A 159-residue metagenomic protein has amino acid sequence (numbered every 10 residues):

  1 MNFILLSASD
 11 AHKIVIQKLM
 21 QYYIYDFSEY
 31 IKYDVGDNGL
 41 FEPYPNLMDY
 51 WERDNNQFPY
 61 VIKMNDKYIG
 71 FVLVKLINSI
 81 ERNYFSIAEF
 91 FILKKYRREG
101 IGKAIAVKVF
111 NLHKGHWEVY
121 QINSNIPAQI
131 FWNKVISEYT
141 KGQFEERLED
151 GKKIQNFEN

Functional and structural regions predicted by a protein language model:
M1-I31: Conserved N-terminal entry element of GNAT/NAT acetyltransferase domains
I24-M48: Conserved GNAT-fold acetyl-CoA-binding loop/helix
P45-V61: A short helix-loop-beta-strand connector motif used in the catalytic cores of GNAT acetyltransferases and, in some
P59-V61, K67-L76, S86: Conserved beta-strand in the GNAT
R82-K94, Y120: Conserved acetyl-CoA binding element of GNAT-fold acetyltransferases
I92, R98-N111: Conserved acetyl-CoA-binding loop-helix of GNAT-fold acetyltransferases
E118-N133, S137, R147-D150, E158: Conserved beta-strand-loop-alpha-helix junction that forms the acyl-donor binding cleft
G142-F144: Glycine-rich ATP-binding loops of the HATPase_c
